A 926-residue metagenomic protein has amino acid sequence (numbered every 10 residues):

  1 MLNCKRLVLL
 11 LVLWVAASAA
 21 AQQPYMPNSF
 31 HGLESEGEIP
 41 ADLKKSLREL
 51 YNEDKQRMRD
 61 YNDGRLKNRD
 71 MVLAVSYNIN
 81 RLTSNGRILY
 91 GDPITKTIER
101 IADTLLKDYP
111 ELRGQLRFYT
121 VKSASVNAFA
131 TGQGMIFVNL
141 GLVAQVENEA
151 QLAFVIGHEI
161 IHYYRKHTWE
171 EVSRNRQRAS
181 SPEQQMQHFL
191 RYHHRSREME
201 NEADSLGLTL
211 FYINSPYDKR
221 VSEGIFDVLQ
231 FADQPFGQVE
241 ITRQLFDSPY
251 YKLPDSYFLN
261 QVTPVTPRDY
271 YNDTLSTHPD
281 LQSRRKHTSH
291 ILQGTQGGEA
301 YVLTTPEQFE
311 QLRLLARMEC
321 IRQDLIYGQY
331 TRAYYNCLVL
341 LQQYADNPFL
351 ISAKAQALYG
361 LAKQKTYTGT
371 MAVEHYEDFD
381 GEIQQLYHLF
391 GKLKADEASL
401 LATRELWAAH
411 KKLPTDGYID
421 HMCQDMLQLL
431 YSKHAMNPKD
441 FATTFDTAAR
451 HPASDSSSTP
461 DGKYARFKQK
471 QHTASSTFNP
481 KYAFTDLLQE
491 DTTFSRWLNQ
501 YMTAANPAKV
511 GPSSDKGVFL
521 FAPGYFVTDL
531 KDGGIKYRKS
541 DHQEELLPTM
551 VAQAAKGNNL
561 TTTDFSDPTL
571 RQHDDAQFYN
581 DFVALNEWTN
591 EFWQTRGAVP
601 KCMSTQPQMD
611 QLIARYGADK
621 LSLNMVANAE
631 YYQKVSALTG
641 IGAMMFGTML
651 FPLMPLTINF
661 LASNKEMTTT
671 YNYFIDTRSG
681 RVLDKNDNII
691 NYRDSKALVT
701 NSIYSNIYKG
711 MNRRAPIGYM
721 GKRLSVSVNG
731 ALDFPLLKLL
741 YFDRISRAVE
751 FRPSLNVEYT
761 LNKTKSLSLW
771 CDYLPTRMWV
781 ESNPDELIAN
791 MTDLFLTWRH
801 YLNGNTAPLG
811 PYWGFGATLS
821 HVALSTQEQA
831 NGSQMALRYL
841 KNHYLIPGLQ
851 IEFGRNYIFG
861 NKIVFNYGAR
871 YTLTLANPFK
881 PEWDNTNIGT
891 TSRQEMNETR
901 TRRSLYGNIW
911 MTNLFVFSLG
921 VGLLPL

Functional and structural regions predicted by a protein language model:
Q22-P507: A Zn2+-metalloprotease active-site environment signal
E200, E490-L520, Y525-K531, C602-T605 (+3 more regions): C-terminal/domain-edge helix-coil "capping" segments
G237-V239, S636-G640, K738-R744, W779-D785 (+2 more regions): Outer-membrane beta-barrel translocator domains and adjoining extracellular loop/strand segments of Gram-negative
G524-G533, N712-L774, L914-L926: Short glycine/proline- and aromatic-enriched beta-strand/turn motifs that initiate or cap beta-hairpins
D532-M625, T677-N686, K763-S766: N-terminal segment of the mature soluble domain
S604, Y759-I851, Y857-I863, V921-L926: Gram-negative (and chloroplast) outer-membrane scaffold detector with strong preference for beta-barrel transmembrane
E666, K722-L724, R747-P753, E786-L794 (+3 more regions): Residues that define the transmembrane beta-barrel architecture of outer-membrane proteins
T776, A789, G854-L926: Predominantly the C-terminal beta-signal and adjacent terminal strand-loop region of outer-membrane beta-barrel
